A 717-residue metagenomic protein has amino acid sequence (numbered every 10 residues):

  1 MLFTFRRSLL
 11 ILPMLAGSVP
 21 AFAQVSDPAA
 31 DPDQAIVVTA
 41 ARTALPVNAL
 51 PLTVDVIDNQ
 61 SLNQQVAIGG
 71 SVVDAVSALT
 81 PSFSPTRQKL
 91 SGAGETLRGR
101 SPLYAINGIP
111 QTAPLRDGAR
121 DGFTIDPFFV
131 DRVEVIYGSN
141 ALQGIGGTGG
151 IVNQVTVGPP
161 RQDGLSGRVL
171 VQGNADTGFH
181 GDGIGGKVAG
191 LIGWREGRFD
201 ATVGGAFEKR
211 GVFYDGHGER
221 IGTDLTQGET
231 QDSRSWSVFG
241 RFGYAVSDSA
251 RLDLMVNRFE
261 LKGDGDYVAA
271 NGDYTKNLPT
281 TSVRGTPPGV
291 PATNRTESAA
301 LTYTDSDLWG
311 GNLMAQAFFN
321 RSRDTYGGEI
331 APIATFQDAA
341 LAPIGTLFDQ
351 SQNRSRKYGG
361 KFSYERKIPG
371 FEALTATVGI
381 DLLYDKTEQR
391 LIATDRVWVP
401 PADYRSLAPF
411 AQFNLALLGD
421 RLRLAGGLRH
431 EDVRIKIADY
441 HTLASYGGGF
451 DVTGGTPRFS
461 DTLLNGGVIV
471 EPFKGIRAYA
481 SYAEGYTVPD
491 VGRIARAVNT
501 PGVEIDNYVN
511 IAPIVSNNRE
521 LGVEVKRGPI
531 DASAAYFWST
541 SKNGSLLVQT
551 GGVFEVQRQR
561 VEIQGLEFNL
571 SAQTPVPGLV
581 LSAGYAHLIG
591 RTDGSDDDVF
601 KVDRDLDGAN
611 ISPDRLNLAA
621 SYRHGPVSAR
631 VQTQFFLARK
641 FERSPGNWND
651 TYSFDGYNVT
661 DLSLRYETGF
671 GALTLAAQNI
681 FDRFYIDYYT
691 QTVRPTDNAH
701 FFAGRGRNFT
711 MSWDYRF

Functional and structural regions predicted by a protein language model:
T39, V73-A113, Y137: Extracytoplasmic beta-strand/coil segments of soluble accessory domains associated with Gram-negative outer-membrane
I109-S139, G190, G240: Short acidic/polar hinge/loop motifs at secondary-structure boundaries that mediate gating or recognition
I125-L170, R716: A beta-strand signature from Gram-negative outer-membrane beta-barrel systems, especially the internal plug domain
L170, A376, L383, L424 (+4 more regions): Gram-negative outer-membrane beta-barrel transporters
V171, T302-S306, N312-A331, I469-E471 (+5 more regions): Membrane-embedded beta-barrel scaffold of Gram-negative outer-membrane proteins
H180-D215, E219-D266, R295-E297, G370 (+1 more regions): Transmembrane beta-barrel wall of Gram-negative outer-membrane proteins
E229-S235, S249-S306, S322-P332, Q337-A340 (+2 more regions): Flexible loop and strand-edge segments within Gram-negative outer membrane beta-barrel domains
Y486, F635-S644, R665-F717: C-terminal beta-signal and adjacent terminal beta-strands/loops of Gram-negative outer-membrane beta-barrel proteins
